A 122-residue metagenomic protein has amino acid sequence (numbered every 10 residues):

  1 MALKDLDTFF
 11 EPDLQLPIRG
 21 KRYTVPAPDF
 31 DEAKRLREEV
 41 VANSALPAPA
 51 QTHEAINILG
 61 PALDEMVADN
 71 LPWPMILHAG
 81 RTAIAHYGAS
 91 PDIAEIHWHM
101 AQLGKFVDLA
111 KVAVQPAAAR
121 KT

Functional and structural regions predicted by a protein language model:
A2-T122: Short, surface-exposed, charged amphipathic helix/loop patches that serve as local interaction elements
